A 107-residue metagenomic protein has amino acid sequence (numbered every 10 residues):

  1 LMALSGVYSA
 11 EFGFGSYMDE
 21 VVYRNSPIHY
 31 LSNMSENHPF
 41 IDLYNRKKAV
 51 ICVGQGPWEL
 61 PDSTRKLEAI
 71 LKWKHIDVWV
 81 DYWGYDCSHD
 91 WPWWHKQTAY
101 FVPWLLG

Functional and structural regions predicted by a protein language model:
L1-G107: Non-catalytic cap/lid and distal C-terminal segments of serine-dependent acyl enzymes
